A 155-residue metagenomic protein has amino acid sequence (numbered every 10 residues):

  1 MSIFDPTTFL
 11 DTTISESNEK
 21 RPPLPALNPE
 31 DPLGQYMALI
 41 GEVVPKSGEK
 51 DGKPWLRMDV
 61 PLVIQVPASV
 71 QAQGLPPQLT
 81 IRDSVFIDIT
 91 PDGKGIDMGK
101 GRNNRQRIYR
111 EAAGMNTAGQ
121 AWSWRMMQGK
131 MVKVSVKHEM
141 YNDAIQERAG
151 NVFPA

Functional and structural regions predicted by a protein language model:
M1-A155: Short beta-rich binding modules
